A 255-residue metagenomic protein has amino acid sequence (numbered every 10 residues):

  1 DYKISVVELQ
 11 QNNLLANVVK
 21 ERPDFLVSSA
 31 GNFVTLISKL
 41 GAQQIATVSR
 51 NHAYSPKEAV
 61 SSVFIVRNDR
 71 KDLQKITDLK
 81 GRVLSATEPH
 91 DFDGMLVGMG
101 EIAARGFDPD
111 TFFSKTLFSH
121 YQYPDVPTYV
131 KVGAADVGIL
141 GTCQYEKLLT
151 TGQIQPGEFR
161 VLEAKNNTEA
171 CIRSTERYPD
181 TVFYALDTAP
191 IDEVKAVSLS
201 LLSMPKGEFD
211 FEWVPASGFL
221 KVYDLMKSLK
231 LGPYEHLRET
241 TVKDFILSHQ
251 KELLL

Functional and structural regions predicted by a protein language model:
D1, S174, A189-L255: An extracytoplasmic/periplasmic, membrane-proximal ligand-sensing/linker region
D1, Y54-T128, C143: Bilobed "Venus flytrap"/periplasmic-binding protein-like clamshell domains and structurally analogous long
D1-T35: Extracytoplasmic small-molecule ligand-binding "clamshell" domains of the periplasmic binding protein/Venus flytrap
N17-V19, L79, Y129-K131: Hydrophobic residues within well-ordered alpha-helices
V27-G41, G98-A104, K131-V132, D136-K165: A ligand-binding cleft/hinge motif common to bilobed small-molecule-binding domains
A42-K57, F112-K115, L149-E176: Short beta-strand->loop
A59-K71, E169-D192: A bilobed periplasmic-binding-protein/Venus flytrap-type ligand-binding module shared by bacterial periplasmic
V83-D91, T116-L117, A134-A135, Y184-L186 (+1 more regions): Second-shell loop/turn segments in exported
